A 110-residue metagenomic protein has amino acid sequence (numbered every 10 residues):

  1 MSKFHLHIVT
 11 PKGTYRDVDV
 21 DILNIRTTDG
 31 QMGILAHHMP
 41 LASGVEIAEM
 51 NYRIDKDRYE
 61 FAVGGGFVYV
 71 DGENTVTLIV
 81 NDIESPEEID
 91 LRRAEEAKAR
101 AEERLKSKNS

Functional and structural regions predicted by a protein language model:
M1-K3: Short, charged, intrinsically disordered terminal tails
H5-E96, R100: Compact, glycine-rich, soluble single-domain proteins
A99-S110: Helix-termini ("caps") and immediately adjacent flexible loops/tails, especially at membrane-solvent interfaces
